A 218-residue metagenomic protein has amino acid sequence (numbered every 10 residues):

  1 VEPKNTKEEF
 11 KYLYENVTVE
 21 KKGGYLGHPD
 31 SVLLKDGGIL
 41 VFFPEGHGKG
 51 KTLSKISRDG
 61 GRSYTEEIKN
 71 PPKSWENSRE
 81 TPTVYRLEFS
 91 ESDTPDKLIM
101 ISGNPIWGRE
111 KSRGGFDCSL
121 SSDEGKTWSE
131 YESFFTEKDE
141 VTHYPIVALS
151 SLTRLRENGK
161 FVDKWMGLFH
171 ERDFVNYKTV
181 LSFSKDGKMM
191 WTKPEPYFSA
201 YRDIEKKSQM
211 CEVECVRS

Functional and structural regions predicted by a protein language model:
V1-S218: Asp-box/BNR beta-propeller blade signature and adjacent active/binding-site loops in extracellular glycan-interacting
